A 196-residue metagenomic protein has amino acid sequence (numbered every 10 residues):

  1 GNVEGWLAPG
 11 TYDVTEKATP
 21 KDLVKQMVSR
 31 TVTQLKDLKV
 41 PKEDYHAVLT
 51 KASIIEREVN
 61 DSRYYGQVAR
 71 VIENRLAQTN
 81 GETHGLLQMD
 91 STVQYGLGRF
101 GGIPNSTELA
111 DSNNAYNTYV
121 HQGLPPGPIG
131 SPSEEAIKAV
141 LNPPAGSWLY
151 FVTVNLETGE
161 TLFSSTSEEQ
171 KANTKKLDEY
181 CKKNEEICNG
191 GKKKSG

Functional and structural regions predicted by a protein language model:
G1-G196: Bacterial extracytoplasmic/cell-wall-associated proteins, especially those involved in peptidoglycan
